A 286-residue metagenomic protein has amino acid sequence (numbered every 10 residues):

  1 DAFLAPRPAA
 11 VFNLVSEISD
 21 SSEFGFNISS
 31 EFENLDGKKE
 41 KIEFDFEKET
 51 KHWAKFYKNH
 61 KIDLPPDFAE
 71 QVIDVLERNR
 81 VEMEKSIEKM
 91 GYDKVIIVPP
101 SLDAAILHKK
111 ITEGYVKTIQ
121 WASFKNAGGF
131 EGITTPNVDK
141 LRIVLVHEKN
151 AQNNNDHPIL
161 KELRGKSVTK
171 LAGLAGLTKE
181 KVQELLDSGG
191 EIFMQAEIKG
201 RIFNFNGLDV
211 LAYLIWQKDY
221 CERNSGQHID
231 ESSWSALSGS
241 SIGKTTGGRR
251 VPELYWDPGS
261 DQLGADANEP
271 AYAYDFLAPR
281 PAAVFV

Functional and structural regions predicted by a protein language model:
D1-N204, K218-V286: Short acidic-hydrophobic catalytic motif
G207: Short aromatic/basic micro-patch
V210-Y213: Short, well-ordered surface patches within globular domains
